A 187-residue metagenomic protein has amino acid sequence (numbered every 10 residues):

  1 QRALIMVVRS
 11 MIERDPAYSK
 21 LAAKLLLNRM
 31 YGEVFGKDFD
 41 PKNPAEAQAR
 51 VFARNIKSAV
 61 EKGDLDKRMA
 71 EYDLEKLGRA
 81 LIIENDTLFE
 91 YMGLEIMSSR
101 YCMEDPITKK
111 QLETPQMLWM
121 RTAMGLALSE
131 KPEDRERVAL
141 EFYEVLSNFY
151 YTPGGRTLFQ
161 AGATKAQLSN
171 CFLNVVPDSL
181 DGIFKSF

Functional and structural regions predicted by a protein language model:
Q1-S186: Extended catalytic cores of very large enzyme megasubunits
